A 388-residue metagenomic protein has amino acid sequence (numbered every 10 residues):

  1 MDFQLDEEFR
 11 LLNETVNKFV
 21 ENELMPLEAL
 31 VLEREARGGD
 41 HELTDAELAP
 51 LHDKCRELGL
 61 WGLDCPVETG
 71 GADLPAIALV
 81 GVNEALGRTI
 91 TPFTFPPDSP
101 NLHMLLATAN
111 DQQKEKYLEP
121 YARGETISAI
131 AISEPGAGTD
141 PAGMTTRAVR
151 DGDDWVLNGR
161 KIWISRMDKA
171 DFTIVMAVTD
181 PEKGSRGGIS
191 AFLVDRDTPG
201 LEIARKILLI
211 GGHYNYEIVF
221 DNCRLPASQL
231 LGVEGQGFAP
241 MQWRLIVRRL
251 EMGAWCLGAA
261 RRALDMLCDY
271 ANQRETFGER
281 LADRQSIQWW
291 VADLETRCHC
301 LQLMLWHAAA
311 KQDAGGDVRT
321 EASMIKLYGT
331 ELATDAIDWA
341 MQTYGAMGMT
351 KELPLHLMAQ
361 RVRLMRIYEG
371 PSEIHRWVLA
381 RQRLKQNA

Functional and structural regions predicted by a protein language model:
M1-T89, F93, T108-Q113, P120-E125 (+4 more regions): Alpha-helical interface subdomain recognition
G71-L74, T139, Q229-E234: Cytochrome P450 core scaffold surrounding the K-helix E-X-X-R motif and the conserved "meander" helix-loop region
P100-A109: Helix-loop "lid/cap" segments that line or gate small-molecule binding pockets
Y121, G136-T139, W163-R166, E182-K183 (+1 more regions): Short Gly/Pro-enriched turn/cap motifs at secondary-structure boundaries
G124-I132, M176: A short, Trp-centered hydrophobic/proline-enriched beta-strand micro-motif
G143, D197-R224: Flexible, small-/acidic-enriched active-site or ligand-binding loops
D153-D154, N158-E202: A short core secondary-structure module
N222-P240: Long, acidic (Asp/Glu-rich), low-complexity accessory segments flanking structured domains
